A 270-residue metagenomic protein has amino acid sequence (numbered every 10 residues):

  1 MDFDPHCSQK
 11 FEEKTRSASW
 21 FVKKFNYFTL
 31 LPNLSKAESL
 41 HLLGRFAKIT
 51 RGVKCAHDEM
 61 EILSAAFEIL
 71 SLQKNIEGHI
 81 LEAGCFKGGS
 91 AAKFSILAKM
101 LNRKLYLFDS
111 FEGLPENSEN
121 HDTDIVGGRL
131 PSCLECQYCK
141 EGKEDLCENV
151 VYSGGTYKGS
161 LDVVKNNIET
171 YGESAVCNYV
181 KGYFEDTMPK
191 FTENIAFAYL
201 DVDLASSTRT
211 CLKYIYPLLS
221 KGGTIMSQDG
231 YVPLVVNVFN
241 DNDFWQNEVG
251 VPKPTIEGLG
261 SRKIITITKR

Functional and structural regions predicted by a protein language model:
D4-H79, G89: Class I SAM-dependent methyltransferase Rossmann-like catalytic core, especially the SAM/SAH-binding loop
S39-H57, Q73-R270: S-adenosylmethionine/decaboxylated-SAM
